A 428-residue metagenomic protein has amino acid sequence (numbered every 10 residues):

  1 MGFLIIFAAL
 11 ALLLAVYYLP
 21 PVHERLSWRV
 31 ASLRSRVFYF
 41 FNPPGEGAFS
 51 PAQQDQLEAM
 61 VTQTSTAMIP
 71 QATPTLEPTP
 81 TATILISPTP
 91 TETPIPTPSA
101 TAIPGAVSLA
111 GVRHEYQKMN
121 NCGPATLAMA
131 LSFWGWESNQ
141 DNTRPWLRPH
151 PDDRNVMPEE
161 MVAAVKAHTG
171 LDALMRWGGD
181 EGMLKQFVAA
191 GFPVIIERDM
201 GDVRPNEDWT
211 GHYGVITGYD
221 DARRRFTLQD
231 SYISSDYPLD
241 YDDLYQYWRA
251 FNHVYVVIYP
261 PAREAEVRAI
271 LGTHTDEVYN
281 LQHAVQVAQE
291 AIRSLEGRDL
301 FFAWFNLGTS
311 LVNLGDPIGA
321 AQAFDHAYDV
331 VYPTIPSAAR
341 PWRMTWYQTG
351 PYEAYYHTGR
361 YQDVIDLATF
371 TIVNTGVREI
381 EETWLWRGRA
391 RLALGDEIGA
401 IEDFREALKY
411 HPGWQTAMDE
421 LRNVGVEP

Functional and structural regions predicted by a protein language model:
L14-A31, F40, E46-E58, P104-V107 (+4 more regions): Conserved active-site-adjacent core of cysteine acyl-enzyme catalytic domains
W28-V107, E406, E427-P428: Ser/Thr-rich, Proline-interspersed low-complexity disordered segments
D221-L314, G319, D325-A327, T334: Noncatalytic regulatory segments and standalone regulatory/sensor domains
A291, A327, T371, E406-A407: Canonical positions in the second alpha-helix
T309-I318, D325-W386: Alpha-helical adaptor scaffolds
N313, H357, A393, N423-E427: Register position in tetratricopeptide repeats
G399-P428: Terminal, low-structured helical/coil segments at or just beyond the last alpha-helical repeat
